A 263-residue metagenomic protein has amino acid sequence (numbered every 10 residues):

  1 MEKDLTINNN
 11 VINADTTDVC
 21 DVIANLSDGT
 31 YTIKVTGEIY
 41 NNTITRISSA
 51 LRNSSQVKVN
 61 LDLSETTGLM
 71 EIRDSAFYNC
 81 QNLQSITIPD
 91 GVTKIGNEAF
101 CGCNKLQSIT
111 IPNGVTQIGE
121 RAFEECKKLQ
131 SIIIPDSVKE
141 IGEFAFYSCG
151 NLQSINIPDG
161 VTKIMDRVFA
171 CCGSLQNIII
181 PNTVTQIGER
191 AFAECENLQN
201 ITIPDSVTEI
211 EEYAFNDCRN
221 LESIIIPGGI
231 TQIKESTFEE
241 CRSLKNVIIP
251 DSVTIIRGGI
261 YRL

Functional and structural regions predicted by a protein language model:
M1-T17: Bacterial Sec-dependent N-terminal signal peptides
D18-N25, T43-N53, R73-F77: Short, T/G/N/S-enriched strand-turn elements that build extracellular solenoid repeat scaffolds
N25-T32: Domain-level detector for secreted/extracellular nuclease and nuclease-toxin modules, and for the ENPP-like C-terminal
T32-I39, Q56-M70, Q81-K94, N104-Q117 (+6 more regions): Structural signature of tandem-repeat unit edges
D74-A76, G96-C101, G119-E124, G142-Y147 (+5 more regions): Consensus positions within tandem repeat domains that build extended binding/scaffold surfaces
